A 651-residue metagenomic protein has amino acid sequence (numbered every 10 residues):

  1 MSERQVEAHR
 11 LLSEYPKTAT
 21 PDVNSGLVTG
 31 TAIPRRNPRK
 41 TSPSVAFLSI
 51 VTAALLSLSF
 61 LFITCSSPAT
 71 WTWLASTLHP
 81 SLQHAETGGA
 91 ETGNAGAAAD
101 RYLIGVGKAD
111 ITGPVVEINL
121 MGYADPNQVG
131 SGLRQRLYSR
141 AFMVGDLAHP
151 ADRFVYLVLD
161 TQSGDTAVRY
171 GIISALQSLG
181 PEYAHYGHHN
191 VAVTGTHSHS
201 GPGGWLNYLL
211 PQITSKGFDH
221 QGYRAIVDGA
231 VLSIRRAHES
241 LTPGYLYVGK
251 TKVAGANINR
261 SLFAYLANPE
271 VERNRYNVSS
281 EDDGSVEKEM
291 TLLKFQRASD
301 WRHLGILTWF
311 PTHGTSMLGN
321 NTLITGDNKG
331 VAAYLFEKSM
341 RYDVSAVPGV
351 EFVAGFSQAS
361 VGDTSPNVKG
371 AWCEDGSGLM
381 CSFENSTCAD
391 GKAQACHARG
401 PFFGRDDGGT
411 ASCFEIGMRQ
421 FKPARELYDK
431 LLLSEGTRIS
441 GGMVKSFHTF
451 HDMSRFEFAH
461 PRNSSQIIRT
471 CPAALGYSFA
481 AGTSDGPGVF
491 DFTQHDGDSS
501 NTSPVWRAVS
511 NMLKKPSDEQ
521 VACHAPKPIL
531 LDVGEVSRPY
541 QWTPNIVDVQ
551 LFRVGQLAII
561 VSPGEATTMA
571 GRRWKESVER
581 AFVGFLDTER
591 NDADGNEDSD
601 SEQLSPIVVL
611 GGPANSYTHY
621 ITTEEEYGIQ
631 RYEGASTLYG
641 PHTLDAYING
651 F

Functional and structural regions predicted by a protein language model:
M1-K40: Short, low-complexity, Lys/Arg-enriched N-terminal segments of secretory-pathway carbohydrate enzymes
S42-I50, L55-F651: Non-catalytic substrate/cofactor recognition surfaces at enzyme active-site rims
